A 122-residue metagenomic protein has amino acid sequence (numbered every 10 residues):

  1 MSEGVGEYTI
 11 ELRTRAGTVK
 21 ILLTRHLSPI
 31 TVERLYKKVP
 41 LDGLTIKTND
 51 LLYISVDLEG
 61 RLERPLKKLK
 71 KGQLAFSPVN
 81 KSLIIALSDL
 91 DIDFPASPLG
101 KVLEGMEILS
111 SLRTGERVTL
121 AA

Functional and structural regions predicted by a protein language model:
M1-A122: Cross-family detector of peptidyl-prolyl cis-trans isomerase
